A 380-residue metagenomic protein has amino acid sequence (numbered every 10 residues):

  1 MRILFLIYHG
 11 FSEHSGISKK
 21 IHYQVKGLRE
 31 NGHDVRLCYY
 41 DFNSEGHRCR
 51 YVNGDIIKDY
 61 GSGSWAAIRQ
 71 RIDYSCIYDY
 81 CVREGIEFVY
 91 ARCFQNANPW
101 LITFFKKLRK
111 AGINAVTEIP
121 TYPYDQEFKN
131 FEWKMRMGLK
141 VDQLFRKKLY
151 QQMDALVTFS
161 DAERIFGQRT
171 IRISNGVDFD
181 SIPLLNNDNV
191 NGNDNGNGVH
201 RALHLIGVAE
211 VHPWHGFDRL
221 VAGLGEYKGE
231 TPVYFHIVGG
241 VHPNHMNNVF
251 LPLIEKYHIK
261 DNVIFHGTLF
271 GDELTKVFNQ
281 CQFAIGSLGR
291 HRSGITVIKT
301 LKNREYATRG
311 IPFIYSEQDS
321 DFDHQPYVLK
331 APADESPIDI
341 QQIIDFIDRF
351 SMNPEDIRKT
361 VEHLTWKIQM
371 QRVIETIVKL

Functional and structural regions predicted by a protein language model:
M1-E45, E84: N-terminal subdomain of nucleotide-sugar transferases
L4, D188-L224, F235-V238: Conserved donor-binding/catalytic core segment of Leloir-type glycosyltransferases
S15, N96, H215, D272-K276 (+2 more regions): Nucleotide-sugar-dependent
S75, P99, T103-A111, P123-Q126 (+1 more regions): Membrane-proximal helix-turn-helix segments that form the acceptor-binding/catalytic region of lipid-linked
Q143-N186: Donor nucleotide-sugar binding/catalytic pocket of nucleotide-sugar-dependent glycosyltransferases
N248-K276: Nucleotide-activated donor-binding/catalytic signature segment of Leloir-type glycosyltransferases, i.e., the conserved
F322-D345: Change "using UDP/GDP/dTDP sugars" to "using nucleotide sugars
E335-I338, D348-L380: A charged, aromatic-enriched C-terminal amphipathic alpha-helix characteristic of glycosyltransferases across folds
